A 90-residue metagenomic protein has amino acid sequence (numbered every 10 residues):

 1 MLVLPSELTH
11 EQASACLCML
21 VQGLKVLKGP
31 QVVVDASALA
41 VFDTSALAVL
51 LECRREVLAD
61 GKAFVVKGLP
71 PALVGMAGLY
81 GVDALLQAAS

Functional and structural regions predicted by a protein language model:
M1-S45, L51-S90: STAS-like cytosolic regulatory interaction modules
